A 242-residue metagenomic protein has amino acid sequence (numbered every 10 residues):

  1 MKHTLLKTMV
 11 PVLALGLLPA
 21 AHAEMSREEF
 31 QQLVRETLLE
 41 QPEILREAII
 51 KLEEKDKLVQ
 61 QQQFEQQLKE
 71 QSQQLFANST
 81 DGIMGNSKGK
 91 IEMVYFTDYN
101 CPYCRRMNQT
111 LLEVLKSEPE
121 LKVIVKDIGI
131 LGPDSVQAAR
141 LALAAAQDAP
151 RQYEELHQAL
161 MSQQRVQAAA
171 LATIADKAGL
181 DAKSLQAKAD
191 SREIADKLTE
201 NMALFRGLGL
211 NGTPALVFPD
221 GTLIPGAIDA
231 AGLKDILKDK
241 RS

Functional and structural regions predicted by a protein language model:
M1-V10: Bacterial N-terminal signal peptides that target proteins for export
K7-T8, G16, L38-L39: Hydrophobic alpha-helical transmembrane segments of integral membrane proteins, especially lipid-exposed positions
V12-A14, L33: Short N-terminal alpha-helical targeting/association segments
L15-H22: C-terminal segment of classical bacterial N-terminal signal peptides
H22-P133, A187-D190, I194-G212, I236-S242: Extracytoplasmic thiol/disulfide redox context detector
G129-S242: Cysteine-centric redox/oxidoreductase cores and disulfide-bonded domains
